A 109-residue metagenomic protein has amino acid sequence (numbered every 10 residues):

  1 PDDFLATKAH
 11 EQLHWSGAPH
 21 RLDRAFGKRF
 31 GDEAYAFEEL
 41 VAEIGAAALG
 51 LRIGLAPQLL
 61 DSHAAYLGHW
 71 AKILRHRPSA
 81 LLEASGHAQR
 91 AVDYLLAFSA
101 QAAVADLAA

Functional and structural regions predicted by a protein language model:
P1-T7, D32, F37: Short pre-active-site segment immediately N-terminal to the catalytic Zn-binding motif
A6-P19, A42: Active-site recognition of the HExxH zinc-binding catalytic motif
A18-R21, L55-A56: Short, basic (Lys/Arg/His-rich) helix/loop patches that form interaction surfaces in the mid-to-C-terminal regions
L22-A36: Short helix/strand-bridging catalytic loops that position acidic/His residues to coordinate divalent metals and engage
E33, F37-V41, S79, E83: An amphipathic alpha-helix/helix-turn recognition signal
A36-R52: An active-site-proximal "capping" alpha-helix that borders the catalytic cofactor pocket
A47-A109: Long, well-structured alpha-helical subdomains associated with metal-dependent extracellular/ecto-lumenal hydrolases
